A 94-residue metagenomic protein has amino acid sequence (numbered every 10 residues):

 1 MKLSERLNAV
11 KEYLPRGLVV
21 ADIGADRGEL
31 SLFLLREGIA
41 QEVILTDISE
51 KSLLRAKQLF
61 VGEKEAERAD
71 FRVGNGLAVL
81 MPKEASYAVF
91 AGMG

Functional and structural regions predicted by a protein language model:
K2-G17: Conserved alpha-helix/loop element of class I SAM-dependent methyltransferases that forms part of the SAM/SAH-binding
G17-D26: Conserved class I S-adenosyl-L-methionine
G28, L32: Glycine-rich SAM-binding Motif I of class I
R36-E42: Conserved S-adenosyl-L-methionine
T46: The conserved SAM/SAH-binding core of class I Rossmann-like methyltransferase domains, concentrating on the hydrophobic
S49-E50: Conserved SAM/SAH-binding beta-strand->alpha-helix loop
K57-P82: S-adenosyl-L-methionine
L77, A85-G94: A short SAM/SAH-binding and catalytic strip from SAM-dependent methyltransferases
